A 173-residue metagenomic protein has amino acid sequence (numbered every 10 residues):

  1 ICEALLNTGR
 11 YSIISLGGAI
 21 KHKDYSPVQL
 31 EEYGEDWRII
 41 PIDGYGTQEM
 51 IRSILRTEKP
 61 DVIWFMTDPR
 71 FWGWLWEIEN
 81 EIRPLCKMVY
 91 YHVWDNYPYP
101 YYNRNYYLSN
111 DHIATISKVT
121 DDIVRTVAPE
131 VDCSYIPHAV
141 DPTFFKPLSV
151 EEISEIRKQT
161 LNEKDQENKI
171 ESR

Functional and structural regions predicted by a protein language model:
I1-D24, Q29, E58: N-terminal subdomain of nucleotide-sugar transferases
R10-I14, K87, D111-H112, D132: Residues at the starts of beta-strands that form the adenosine-phosphate
A19, V119, A139: Carbohydrate-associated surface elements
Y25-H112, K118-D122: Extended catalytic core of nucleotide-activated donor transferases of GT-like folds
P100-Y102, R125, V140-Q159: Acidic anion/phosphate-binding donor-loop and adjacent secondary structure in glycosyltransferase catalytic cores
V127-V140: P-loop/Walker A phosphate-binding loop and immediately adjacent motor/lid segment at beta-alpha junctions
N162-R173: Conserved donor-binding/catalytic core segment of Leloir-type glycosyltransferases
